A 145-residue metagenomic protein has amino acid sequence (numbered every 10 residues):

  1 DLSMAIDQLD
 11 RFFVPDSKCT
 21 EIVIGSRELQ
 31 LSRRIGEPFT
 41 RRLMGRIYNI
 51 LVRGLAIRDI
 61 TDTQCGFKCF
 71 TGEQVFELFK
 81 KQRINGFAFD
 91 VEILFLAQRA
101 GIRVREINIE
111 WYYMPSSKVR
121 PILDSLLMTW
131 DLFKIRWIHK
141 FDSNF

Functional and structural regions predicted by a protein language model:
D1-S3: The conserved acidic donor/metal-binding loop of glycosyltransferases
A5, R53, G66, L94-L96 (+3 more regions): A generic signature of intrinsically disordered, low-complexity regions enriched in glycine/proline and charged/polar
A5-F87, M114-L123, W130: Acceptor/aglycone-binding surface of glycosyltransferases and processive sugar-polymer synthases
R58-D59, K81-N85, L94-Y112: Catalytic donor-sugar/metal-binding loop of nucleotide-sugar-dependent glycosyltransferases
V91: DNA-recognition element of transcription regulators
A100-F145: C-terminal catalytic/acceptor-binding lobe
